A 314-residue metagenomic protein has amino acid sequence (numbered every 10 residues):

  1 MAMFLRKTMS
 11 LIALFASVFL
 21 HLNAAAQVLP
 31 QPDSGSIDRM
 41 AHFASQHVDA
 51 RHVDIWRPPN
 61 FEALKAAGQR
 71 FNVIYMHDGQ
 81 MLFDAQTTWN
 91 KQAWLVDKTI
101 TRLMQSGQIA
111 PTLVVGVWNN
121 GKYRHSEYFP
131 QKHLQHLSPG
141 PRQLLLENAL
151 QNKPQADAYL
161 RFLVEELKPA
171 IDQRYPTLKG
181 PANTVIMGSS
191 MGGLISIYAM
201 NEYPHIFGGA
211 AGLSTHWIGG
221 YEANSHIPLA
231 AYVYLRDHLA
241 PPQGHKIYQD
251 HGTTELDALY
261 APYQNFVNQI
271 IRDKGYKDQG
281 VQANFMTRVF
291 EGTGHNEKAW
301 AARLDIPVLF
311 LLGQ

Functional and structural regions predicted by a protein language model:
M1-I12: Bacterial N-terminal signal peptides that target proteins for export
S10-H21: Bacterial N-terminal signal peptides
L22-A26: Sec/Tat signal peptide C-region and signal peptidase I cleavage site
Q27-Q314: Non-catalytic cap/lid and distal C-terminal segments of serine-dependent acyl enzymes
